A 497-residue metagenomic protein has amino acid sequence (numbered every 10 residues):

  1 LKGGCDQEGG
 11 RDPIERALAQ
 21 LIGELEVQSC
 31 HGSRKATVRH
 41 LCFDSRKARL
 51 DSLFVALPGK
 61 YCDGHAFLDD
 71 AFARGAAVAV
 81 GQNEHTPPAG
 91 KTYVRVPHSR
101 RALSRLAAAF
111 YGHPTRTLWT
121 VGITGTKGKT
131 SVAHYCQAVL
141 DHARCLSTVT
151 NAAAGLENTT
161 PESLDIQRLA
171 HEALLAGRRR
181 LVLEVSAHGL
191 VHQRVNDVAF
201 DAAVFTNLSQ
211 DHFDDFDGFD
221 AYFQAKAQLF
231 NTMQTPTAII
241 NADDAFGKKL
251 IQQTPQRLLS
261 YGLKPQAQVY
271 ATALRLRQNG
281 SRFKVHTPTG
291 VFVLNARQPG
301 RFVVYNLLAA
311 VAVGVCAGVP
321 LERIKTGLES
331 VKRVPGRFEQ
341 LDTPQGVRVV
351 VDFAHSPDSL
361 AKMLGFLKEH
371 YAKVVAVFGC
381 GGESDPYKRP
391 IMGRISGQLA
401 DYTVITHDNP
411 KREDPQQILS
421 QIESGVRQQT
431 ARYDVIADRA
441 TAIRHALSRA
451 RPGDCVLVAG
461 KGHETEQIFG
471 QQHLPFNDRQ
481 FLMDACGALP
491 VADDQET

Functional and structural regions predicted by a protein language model:
L1-C30, A48-L53, A66, T289 (+1 more regions): ATP-dependent carboxylate-amine ligase
L1-R105, A109, A245, Y270-R275 (+5 more regions): N-terminal leader/targeting and accessory segments in enzymes
L25, A102-A242, F246-Q256, L308 (+2 more regions): Phosphate-binding loop of NTP-binding sites
G59-Y61, H85, A187-H188, S209-D211 (+5 more regions): Short glycine-rich anion-binding loops that position phosphate/pyrophosphate groups of nucleotides and phosphorylated
G64-F67, A89-G90, R105, A133 (+8 more regions): Short glycine-/acidic-enriched loop or helix-start segments at secondary-structure transitions that form or flank
A77, D201, D401: Receiver (REC) domain switch/active-site residues of two-component response regulators
G81, H85-G90, A176-V182, V191 (+2 more regions): Acidic, Mg2+-coordinating active-site environments of NTP-dependent enzymes
